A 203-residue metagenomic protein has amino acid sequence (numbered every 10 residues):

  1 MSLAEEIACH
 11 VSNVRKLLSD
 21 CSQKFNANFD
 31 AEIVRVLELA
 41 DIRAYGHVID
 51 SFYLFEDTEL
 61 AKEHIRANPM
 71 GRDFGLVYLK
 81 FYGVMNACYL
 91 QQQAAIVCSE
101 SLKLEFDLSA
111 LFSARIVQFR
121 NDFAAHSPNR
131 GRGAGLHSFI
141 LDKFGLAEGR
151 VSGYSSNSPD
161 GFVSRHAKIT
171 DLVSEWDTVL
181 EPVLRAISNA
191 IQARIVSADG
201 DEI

Functional and structural regions predicted by a protein language model:
M1-Y53, L104-I203: Acidic, Ser/Thr/Gly/Pro-rich intrinsically disordered interaction regions
V34-E100: Short, contiguous, well-structured surface segments enriched in hydrophobic/aromatic residues
